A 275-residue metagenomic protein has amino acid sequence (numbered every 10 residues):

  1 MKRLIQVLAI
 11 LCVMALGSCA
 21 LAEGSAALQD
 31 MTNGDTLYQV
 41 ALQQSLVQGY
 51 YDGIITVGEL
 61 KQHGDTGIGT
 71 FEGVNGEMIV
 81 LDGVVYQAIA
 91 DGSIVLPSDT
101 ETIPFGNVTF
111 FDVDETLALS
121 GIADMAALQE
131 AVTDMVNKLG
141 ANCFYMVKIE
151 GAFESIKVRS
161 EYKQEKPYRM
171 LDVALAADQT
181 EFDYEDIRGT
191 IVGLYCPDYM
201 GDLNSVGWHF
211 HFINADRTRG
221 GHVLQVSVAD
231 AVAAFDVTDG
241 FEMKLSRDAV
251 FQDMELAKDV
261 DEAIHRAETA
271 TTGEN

Functional and structural regions predicted by a protein language model:
R3-A22: Sec-dependent N-terminal signal peptides of Gram-positive bacterial secreted proteins and lipoproteins
S25, T190, L245-N275: Mature, Sec-exported extracytoplasmic domains of Gram-positive
A27-D30: Conserved small-residue
V40-N107: N-terminal low-complexity or amphipathic/hydrophobic leaders
A88-M135, L139: A glycine-rich, hydrophobic loop/mini-helix early in the fold
Q129-L194, Y199-L203: Long, positively charged binding patches that form subdomain-scale interaction surfaces for polyanionic ligands
S205-I213: Histidine-centered divalent-metal-coordination microenvironment in nucleic-acid enzymes
N214-A257: A hydrophobic, small-residue-rich beta->alpha segment in the mid-to-C-terminal subdomain of diverse proteins
